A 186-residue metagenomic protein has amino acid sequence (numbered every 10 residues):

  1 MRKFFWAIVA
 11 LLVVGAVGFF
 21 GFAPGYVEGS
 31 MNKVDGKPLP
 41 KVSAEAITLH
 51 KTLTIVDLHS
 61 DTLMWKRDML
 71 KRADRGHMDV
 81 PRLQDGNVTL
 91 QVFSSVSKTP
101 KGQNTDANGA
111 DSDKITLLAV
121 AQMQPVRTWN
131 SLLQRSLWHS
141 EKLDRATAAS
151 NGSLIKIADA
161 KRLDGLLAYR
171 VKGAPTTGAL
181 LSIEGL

Functional and structural regions predicted by a protein language model:
R2-L186: N-terminal hydrophobic targeting/anchoring segments and the immediately downstream early-domain regions of hydrolases
